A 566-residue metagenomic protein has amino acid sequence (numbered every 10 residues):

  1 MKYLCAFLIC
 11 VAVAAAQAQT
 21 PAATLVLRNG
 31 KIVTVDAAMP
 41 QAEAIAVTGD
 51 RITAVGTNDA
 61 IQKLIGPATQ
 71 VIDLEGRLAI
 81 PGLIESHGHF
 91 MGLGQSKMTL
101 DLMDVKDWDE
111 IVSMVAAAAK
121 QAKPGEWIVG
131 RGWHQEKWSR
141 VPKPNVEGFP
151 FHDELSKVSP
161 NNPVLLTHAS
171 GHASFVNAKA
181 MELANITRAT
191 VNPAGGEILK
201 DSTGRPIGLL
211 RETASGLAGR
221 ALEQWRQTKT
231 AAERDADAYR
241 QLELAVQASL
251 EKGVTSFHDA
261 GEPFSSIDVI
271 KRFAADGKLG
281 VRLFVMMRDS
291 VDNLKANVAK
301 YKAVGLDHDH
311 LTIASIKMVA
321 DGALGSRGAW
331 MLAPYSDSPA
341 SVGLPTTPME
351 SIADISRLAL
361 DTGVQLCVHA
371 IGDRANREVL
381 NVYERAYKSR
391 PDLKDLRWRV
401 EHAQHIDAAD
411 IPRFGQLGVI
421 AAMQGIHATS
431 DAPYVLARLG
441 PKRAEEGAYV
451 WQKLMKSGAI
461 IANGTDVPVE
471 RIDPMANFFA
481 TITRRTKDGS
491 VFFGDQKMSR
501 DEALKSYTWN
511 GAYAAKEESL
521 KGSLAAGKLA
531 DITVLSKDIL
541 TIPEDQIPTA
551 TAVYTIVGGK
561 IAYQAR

Functional and structural regions predicted by a protein language model:
Y3-A14: Bacterial N-terminal signal peptides
A12-A22: Bacterial Sec-dependent signal peptides at the C-terminal "C-region" and cleavage site
T20-R28, V33, A37-A299, G305 (+9 more regions): Divalent metal-binding segments
V35, W133, E262, A403-Q404 (+2 more regions): Flexible loop residues that form catalytic and substrate-binding hotspots at small-molecule/glycan-binding clefts
L155-S156, N161, G305-H308, Y335-P339 (+1 more regions): Extended low-complexity acidic/polar segments
H310-G328, G418-T429: Non-cysteine beta-strand/loop elements that form the S-adenosyl-L-methionine
R357-C367, I371-W398, H402-A403, A408-P412 (+5 more regions): His/Asp/Glu-enriched, well-ordered alpha-helical/loop segment that forms or immediately abuts the divalent-metal
Q564-R566: Extracellular/periplasmic ectodomains of large secreted or surface enzymes and adhesion receptors
